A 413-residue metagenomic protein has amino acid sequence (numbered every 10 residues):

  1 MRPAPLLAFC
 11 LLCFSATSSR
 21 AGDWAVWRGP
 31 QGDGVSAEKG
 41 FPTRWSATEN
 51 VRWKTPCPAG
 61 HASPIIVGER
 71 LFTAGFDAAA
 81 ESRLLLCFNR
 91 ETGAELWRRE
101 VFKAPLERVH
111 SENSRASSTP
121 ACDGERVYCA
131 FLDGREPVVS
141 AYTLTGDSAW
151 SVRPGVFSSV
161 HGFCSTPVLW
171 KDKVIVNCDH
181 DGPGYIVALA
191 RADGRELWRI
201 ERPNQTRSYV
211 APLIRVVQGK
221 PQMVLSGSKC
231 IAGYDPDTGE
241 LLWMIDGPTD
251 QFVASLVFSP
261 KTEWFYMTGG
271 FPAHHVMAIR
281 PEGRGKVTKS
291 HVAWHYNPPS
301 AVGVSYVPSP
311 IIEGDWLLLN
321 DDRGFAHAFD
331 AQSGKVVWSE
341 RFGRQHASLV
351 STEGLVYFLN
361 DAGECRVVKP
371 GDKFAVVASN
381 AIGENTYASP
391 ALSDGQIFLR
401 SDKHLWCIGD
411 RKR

Functional and structural regions predicted by a protein language model:
M1-R2: N-terminal secretory signal peptides that target proteins for export/translocation
P5-A16: Bacterial N-terminal signal peptides
S19-R413: Noncatalytic, solvent-exposed loop/strand surfaces of beta-propeller-type extracellular/periplasmic domains
